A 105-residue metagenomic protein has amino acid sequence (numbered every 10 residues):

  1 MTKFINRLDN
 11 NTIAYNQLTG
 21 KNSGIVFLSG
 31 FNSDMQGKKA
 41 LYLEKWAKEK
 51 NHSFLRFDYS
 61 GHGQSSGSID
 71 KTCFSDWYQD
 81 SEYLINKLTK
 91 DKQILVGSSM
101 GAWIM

Functional and structural regions predicted by a protein language model:
M1-G20: N-terminal cap/lid segment of alpha/beta-hydrolase-fold proteins
N22-G30: Short beta-strand element of the alpha/beta-hydrolase
F31-E44: The serine-hydrolase catalytic nucleophile loop
G37-K38, S65-I69: Conserved catalytic-core motifs of eukaryotic protein kinase domains, centered on the activation segment
E44-S66: Conserved alpha/beta-hydrolase
K71-K87: Alpha/beta-hydrolase active-site loop
T89-S99: Alpha/beta-hydrolase fold nucleophile elbow
I104-M105: Hydrolases whose catalytic domains are alpha/beta-hydrolase-1, hotdog thioesterase, or metallo-beta-lactamase-like
